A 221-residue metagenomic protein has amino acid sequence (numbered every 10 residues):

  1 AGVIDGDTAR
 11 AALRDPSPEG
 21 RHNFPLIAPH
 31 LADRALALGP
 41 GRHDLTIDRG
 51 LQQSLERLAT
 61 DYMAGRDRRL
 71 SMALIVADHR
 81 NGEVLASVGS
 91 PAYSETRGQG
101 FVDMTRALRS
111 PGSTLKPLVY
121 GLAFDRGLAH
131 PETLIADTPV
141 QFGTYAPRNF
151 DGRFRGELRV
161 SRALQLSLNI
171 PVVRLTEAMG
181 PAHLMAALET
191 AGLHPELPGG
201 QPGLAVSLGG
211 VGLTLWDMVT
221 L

Functional and structural regions predicted by a protein language model:
A1, S17-H22, P40-T46, F101-R109 (+4 more regions): Second-shell loop/turn segments in exported
G2-A59, D67-L70, R80, R148: Non-catalytic structural connector segments
R10, P25, P29, D33 (+13 more regions): Solvent-exposed, polar/charged alpha-helical surfaces in well-ordered, non-transmembrane soluble domains, broadly
S17, L193-L221: Active-site-proximal helix/loop microenvironment of the serine DD-peptidase/beta-lactamase transpeptidase fold
P18-A37, R80, A129-L184: Conserved catalytic neighborhood of penicillin-recognizing serine enzymes
T46, D67-R97, A186-A191: A short, well-structured edge-of-sheet supersecondary motif
L55, N81-G82, D103-I135, A163 (+1 more regions): Active-site SXXK
M179-L197: Short, charged, amphipathic alpha-helices and their helix-cap/turn boundaries
